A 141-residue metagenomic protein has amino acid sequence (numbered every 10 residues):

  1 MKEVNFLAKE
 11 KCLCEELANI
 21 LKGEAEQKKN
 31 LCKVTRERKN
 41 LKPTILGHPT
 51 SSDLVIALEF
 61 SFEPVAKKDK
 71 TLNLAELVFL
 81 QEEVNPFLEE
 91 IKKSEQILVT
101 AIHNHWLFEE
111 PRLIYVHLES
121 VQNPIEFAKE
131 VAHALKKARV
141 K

Functional and structural regions predicted by a protein language model:
K2-L113, E119-K141: Long, contiguous binding/interaction regions
